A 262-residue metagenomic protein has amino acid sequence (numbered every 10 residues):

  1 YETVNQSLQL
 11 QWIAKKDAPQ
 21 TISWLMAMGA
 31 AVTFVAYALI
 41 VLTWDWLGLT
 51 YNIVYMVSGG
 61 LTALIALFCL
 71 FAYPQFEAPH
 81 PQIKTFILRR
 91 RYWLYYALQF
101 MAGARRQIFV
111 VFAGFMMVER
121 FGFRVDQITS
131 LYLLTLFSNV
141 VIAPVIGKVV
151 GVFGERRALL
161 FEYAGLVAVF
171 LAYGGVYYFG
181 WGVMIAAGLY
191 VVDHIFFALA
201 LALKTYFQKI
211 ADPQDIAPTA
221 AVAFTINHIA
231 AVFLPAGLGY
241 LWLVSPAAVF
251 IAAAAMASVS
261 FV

Functional and structural regions predicted by a protein language model:
Y1, V183-A198: Hydrophobic core of transmembrane alpha-helices in multi-pass small-molecule transporters, especially MFS/SLC-type
Y1-M28: Cytoplasmic helix-loop-helix junction between adjacent transmembrane helices in 12-TM secondary transporters
I22-I40, I226-L234: Glycine-rich segments within core transmembrane alpha-helices of 12-TM secondary carriers
W44, I142-E155, W242: Helix-to-loop junctions at the C-terminal end of transmembrane segments in multipass secondary transporters
G59-A78, V262: C-terminal membrane-cytosol helix-exit motif in multi-pass small-molecule transporters
V111-I128: Short amphipathic helix-loop junctions that connect adjacent transmembrane helices in Major Facilitator Superfamily/SLC
V152-A164: Cytoplasmic membrane-interface "Motif A"-like loop-to-helix N-cap segments of 12-TM Major Facilitator Superfamily
G165-F179: C-terminal ends and interior cores of transmembrane alpha-helices in multi-pass membrane transporters/permeases
